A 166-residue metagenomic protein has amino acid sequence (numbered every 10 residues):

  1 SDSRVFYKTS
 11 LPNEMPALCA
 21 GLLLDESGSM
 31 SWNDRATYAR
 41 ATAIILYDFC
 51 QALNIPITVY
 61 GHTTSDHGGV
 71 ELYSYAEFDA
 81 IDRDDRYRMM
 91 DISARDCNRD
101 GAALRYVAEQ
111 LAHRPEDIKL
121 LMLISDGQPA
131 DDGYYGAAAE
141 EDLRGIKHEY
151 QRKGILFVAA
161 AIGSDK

Functional and structural regions predicted by a protein language model:
S1-K166: Acidic, glycine-rich A-domain
